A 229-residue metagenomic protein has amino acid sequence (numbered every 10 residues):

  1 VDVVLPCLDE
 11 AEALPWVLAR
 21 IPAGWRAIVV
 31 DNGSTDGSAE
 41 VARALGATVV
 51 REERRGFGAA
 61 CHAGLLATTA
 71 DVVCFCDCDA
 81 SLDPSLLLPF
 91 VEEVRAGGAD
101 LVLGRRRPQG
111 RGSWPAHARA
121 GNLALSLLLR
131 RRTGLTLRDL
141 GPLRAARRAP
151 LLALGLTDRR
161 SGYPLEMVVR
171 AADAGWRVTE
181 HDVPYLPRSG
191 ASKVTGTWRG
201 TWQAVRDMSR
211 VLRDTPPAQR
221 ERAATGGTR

Functional and structural regions predicted by a protein language model:
V1-D2, E166: Cell-envelope/extracellular polymer assembly enzymes that use nucleotide-activated donors
L5, L18, W25-G33, V50: Short beta-strand/loop segment that forms part of the nucleotide-sugar
D9-A23: Short, well-formed alpha-helical segments that are part of the catalytic scaffolds of diverse glycosyltransferases
E12-W16, D36-L45: Acidic helix N-cap motif at the loop->helix transition within catalytic regions of sugar-transfer enzymes
I28, A39-A67: Conserved donor nucleotide-binding strand/loop of the catalytic core
D31-E40, A80: A conserved acidic beta->alpha catalytic loop
E53-R55, A59-L66, P84-S161, P187-W198 (+2 more regions): Acceptor/aglycone-binding surface of glycosyltransferases and processive sugar-polymer synthases
V73: Short aromatic/hydrophobic "clamp" motif used to bind/position activated sugar donors
